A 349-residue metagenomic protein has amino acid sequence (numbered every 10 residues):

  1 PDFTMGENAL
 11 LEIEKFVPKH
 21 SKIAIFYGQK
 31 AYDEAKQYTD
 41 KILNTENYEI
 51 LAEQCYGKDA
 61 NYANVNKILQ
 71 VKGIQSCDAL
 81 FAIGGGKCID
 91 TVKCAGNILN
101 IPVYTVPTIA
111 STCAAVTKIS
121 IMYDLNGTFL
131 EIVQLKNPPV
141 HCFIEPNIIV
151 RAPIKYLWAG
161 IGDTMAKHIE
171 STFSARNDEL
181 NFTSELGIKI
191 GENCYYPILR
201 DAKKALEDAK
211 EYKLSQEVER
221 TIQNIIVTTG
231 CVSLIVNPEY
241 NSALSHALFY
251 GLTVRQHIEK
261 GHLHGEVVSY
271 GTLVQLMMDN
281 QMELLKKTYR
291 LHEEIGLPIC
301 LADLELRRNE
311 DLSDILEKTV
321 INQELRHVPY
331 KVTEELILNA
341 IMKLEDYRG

Functional and structural regions predicted by a protein language model:
P1-A79, L301: ATP/NTP phosphate-donor binding region
F16-V17, G73-Q75, G96, E131-N137 (+4 more regions): Solvent-exposed alpha-helices and their adjacent loops that cap or buttress functional pockets in soluble metabolic
D33-K36, K87-C94, T112-V116, N241: Short glycine/serine/threonine-rich phosphate/pyrophosphate-binding segments that cradle anionic phosphate groups
K72-A110: A short, small-residue-rich loop immediately preceding and capping a beta-strand
I98-I190: A glycine/threonine-rich phosphate-anchoring loop and its flanking beta-alpha core in nucleotide/phosphate-binding
L180-L291: Active-site segments that bind and position negatively charged phosphate/pyrophosphate groups
Q281-G349: C-terminal charged capping/lid subdomain of soluble metabolic enzymes
